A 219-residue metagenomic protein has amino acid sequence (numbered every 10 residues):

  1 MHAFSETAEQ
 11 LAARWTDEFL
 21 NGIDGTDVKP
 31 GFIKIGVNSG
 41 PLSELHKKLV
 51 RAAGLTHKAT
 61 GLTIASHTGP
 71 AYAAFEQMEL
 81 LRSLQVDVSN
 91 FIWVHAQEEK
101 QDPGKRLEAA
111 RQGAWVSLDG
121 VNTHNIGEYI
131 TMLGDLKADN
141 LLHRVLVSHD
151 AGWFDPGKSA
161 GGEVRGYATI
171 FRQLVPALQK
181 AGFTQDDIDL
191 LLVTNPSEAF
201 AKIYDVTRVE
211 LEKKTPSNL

Functional and structural regions predicted by a protein language model:
M1-K58, T63, W115, V121-T123: Active-site gating/metal-coordination segments in enzymes
E44-K48, Y72-Q85, D102-A110, L133: Distinct, well-ordered alpha-helical segments
H57, V116, D150, I188 (+1 more regions): Divalent metal-coordination and catalytic microenvironments
T60-T63, R82-N90, E108-S117, L141-H143: Glycine-enriched alpha-helix->loop->beta-strand junction motifs that scaffold or abut catalytic
T63-G69, N90-E98, G120-V121: Catalytic beta/alpha-barrel core
A96-E99, L118-G134: Active-site glycine- and acidic-residue-rich loops that bind and position anionic ligands or nucleotide-like cofactors
D119-G120, L141-V164, I188-L191: Short acidic/histidine-rich active-site segments
A168-L219: Mid-to-C-terminal alpha-helical segments outside catalytic/metal-binding sites
